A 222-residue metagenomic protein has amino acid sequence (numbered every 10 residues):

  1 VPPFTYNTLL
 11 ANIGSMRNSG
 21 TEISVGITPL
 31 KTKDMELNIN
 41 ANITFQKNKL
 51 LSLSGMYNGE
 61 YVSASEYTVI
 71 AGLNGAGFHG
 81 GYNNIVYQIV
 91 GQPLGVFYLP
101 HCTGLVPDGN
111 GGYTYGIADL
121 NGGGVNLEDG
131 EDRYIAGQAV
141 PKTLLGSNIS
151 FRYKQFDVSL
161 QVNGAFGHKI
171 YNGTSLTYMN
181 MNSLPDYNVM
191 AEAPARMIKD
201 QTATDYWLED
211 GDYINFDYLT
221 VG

Functional and structural regions predicted by a protein language model:
V1-G222: Outer/extracellular conduits and scaffolds centered on Gram-negative outer-membrane beta-barrels
